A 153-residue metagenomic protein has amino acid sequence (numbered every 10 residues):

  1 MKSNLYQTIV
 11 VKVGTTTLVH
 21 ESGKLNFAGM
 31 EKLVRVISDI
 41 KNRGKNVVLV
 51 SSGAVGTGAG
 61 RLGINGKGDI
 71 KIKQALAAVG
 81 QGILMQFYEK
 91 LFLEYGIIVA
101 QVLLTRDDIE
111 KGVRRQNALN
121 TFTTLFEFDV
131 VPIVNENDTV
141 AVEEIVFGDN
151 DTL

Functional and structural regions predicted by a protein language model:
M1-L153: Nucleotide/pyrophosphate-binding catalytic subdomain
